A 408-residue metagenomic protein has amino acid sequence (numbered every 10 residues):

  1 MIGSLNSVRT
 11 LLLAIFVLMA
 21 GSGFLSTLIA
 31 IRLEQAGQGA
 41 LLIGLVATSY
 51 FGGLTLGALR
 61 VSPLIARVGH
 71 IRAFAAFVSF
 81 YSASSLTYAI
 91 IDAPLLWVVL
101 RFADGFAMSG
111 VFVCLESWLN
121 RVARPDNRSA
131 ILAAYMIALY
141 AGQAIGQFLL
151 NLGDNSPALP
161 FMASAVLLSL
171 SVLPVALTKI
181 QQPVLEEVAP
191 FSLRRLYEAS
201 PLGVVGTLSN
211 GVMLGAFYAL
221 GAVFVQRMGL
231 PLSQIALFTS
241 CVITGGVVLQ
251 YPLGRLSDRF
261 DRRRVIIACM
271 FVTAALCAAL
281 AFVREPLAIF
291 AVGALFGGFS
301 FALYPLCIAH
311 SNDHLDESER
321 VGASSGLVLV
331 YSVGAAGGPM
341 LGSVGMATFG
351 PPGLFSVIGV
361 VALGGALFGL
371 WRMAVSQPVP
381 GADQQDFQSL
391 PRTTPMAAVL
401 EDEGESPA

Functional and structural regions predicted by a protein language model:
M1-G3, P183-P190, R372-A408: Intrinsic disorder in cytosolic terminal tails and internal cytosolic loops of multi-pass membrane transporters
I2-F51, S200-G206, G215-F224, M228 (+1 more regions): Helix-loop boundary and gating motifs at the non-cytosolic
A40-L41, P125-Y135, L232, L315-L327: Loop-to-transmembrane helix entry/capping segments in MFS-fold secondary transporters and related SLC/MFSD carriers
G57-H70, D154, L249-D261, M346-A347: Helix-to-loop junctions at the C-terminal end of transmembrane segments in multipass secondary transporters
R72-T87, A165, R264-A278, G359: Structural signature of the two symmetry-related core transmembrane helices
G110-A123, F301-L315: Intracellular juxtamembrane helix-capping segments at the cytosolic ends of symmetry-related transmembrane helices
L150-N151, A163-L185, G365-M373: C-terminal membrane-cytosol helix-exit motif in multi-pass small-molecule transporters
R263-P305: C-terminal transmembrane helical hairpin of 12-TM major facilitator-type secondary transporters
